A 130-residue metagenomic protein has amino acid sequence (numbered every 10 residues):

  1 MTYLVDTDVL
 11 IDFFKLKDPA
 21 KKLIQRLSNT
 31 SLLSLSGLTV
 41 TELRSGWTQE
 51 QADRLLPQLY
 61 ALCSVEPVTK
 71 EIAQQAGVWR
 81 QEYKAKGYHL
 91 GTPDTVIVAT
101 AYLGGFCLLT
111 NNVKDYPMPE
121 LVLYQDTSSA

Functional and structural regions predicted by a protein language model:
M1, V98, Y102-A130: Acidic, PIN/NYN-like endoribonuclease modules and their adjacent C-terminal/linker elements
M1-L35, S45-A61, A130: Short, well-structured N-terminal submotif of metal-dependent ribonuclease cores
D6-T7, L43, A76, A101: Generic structural signal for small/hydrophobic residues in well-ordered secondary structure, especially within
L10-I11, V40-L43, A73, Y116: A generic structural signal for short hydrophobic patches within well-formed alpha-helices
A20-K21, V40, D53-L56, A73-A76 (+1 more regions): A general structural signal for well-ordered alpha-helical segments in protein cores
N29-T30, A61-L62, K86, G104 (+1 more regions): Structured helix-beta-strand junction loops
S34, E66, Y124: General small-molecule cofactor/ligand-binding pocket signal
S64-N111: Active-site neighborhoods of divalent-metal-dependent phosphate/nucleic-acid chemistry enzymes
